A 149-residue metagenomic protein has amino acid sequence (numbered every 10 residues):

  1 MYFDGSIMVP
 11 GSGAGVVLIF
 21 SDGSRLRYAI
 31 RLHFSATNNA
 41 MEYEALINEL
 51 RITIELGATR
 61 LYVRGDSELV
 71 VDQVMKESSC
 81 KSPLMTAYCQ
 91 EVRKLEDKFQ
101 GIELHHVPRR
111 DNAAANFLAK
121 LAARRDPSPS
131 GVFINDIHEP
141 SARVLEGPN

Functional and structural regions predicted by a protein language model:
M1-Y2, Y62: Short hydrophobic beta-strand segments
Y2-G15: An active-site-proximal beta-strand-loop segment
Y2-G5, K94-N149: Flexible, low-complexity interdomain linkers flanking nucleic-acid-processing modules
P10, L18-G23, S35, E44-A119: RNase H catalytic domain
R27-H33: A short, conserved beta-strand element enriched in hydrophobic/aromatic residues
S35-A36, V132: Charged, low-complexity, helix/coiled-coil-prone segments
